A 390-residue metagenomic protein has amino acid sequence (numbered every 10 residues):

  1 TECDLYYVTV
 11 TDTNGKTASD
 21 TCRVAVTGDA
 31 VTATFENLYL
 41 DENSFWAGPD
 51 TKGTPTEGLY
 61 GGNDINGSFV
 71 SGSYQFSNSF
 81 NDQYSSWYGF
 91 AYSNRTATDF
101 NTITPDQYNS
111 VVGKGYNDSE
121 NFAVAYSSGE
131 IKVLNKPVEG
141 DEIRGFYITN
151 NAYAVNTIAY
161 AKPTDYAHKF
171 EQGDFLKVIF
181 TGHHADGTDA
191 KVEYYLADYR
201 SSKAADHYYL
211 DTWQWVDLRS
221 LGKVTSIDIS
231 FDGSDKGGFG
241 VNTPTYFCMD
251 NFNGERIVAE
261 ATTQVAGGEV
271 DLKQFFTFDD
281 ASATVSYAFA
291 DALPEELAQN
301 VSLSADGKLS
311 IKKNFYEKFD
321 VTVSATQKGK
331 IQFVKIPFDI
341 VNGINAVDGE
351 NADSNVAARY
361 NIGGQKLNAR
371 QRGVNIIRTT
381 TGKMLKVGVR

Functional and structural regions predicted by a protein language model:
T1, E295-K318, T322: Strand-loop-strand motifs at the edges of beta-sheets in extracellular beta-sandwich domains
C3-L5, F175, G222-V224, Y316-D320 (+1 more regions): Extracellular Ig-like/FN3 beta-sandwich strand-entry sites
N14, V178-V258, T322-G329: Terminal, low-complexity interaction segments
A18-T27, G329-N342: C-terminal edge beta-strand
G28-K132, V138: N-terminal targeting leaders for non-cytosolic proteins
V258-G267, D280-A288, D339-G363: Residue-level detector of functionally pivotal "anchor" positions at catalytic/ligand-binding pockets or at interdomain
F278-D306: Surface-exposed or secretory-pathway low-complexity segments enriched in glycine-proline and Ser/Thr/acidic residues
T322, V341-R390: C-terminal outer-membrane/trafficking sorting elements
